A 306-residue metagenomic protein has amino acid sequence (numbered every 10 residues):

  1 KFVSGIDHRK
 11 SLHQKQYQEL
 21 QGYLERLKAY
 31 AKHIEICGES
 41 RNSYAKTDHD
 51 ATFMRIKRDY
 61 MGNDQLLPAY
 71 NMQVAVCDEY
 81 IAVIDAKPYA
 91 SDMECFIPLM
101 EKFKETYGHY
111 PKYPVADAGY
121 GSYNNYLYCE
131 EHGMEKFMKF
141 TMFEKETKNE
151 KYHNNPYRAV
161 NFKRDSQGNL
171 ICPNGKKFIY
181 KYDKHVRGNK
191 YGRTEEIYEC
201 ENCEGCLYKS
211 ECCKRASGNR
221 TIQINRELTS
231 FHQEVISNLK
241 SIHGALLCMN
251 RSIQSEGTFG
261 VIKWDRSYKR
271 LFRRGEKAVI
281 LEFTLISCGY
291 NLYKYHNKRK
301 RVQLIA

Functional and structural regions predicted by a protein language model:
K1-A306: Anion-binding and metal-coordination hotspots
